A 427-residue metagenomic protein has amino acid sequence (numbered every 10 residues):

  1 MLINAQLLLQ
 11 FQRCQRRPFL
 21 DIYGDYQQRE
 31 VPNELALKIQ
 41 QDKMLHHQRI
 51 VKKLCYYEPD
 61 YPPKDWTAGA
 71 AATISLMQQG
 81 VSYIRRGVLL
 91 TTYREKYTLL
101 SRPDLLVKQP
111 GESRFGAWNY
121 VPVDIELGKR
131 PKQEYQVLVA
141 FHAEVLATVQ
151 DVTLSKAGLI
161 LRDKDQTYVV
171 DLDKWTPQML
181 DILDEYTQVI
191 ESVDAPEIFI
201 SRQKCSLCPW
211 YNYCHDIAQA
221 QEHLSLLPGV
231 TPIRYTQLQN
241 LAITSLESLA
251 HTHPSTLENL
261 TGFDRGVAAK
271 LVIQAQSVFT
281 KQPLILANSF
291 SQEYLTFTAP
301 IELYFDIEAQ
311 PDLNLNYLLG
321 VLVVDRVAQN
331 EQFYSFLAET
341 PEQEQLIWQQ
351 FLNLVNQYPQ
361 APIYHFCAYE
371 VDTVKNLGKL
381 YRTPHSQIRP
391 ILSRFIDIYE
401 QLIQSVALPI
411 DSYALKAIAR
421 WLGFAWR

Functional and structural regions predicted by a protein language model:
M1-F115: Metal-dependent nuclease catalytic cores that hydrolyze phosphodiester bonds in DNA/RNA, characterized by
C14, L105, H142, C208 (+4 more regions): A residue-level signal for conserved active-site and pocket-lining positions in enzyme catalytic cores
L20, R114-F115, E247, D312-L313 (+1 more regions): Short helix/loop capping segments that flank catalytic or ligand/cofactor-binding pockets
I84-Y93, L100-D104, N119-L127, Q133-V149 (+4 more regions): Conserved DEDDh/DEDDy metal-dependent 3′-5′ exonuclease domain
G111, D163, D325-V327: Solvent-exposed strand-loop boundary residues in beta-sheet-rich modules
G111-R114, V145-V152, Q188, S192: Alpha-helix capping at helix-to-loop junctions
D163, V169-Q237: Long, highly charged, low-complexity intrinsically disordered interaction regions that mediate electrostatic DNA/RNA
C214-P228, T236-L241, E247-W348: C-terminal extensions
